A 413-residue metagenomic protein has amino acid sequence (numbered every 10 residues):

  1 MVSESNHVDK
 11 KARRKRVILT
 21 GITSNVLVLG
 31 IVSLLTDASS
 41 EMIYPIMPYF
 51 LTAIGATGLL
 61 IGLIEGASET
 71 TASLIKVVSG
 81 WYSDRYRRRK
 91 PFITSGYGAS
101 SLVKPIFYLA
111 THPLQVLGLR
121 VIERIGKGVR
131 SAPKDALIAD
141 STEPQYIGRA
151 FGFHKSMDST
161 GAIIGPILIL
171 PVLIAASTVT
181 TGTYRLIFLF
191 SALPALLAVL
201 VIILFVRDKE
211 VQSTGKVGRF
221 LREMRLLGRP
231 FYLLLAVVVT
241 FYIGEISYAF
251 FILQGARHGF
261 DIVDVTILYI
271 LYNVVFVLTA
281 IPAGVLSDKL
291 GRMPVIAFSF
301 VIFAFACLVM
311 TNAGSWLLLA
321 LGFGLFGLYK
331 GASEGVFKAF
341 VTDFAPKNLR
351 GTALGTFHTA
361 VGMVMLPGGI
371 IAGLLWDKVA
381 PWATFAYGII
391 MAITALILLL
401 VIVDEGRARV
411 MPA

Functional and structural regions predicted by a protein language model:
V2-T23, R207-V237: Juxtamembrane intracellular "pre-TM" segments in multi-pass secondary transporters
R13-A72, F231-L268: Helix-loop boundary and gating motifs at the non-cytosolic
Y49-A53, I164-T183, P367-A383: Transmembrane alpha-helix termini and helix-breaking/packing motifs in multi-pass membrane transporters
I75-R87, L173, T279-G291, W376-D377: Helix-to-loop junctions at the C-terminal end of transmembrane segments in multipass secondary transporters
P91-P105, A192, P294-V309, I389: Structural signature of the two symmetry-related core transmembrane helices
L119-T160: Cytoplasmic helix-loop-helix junction between adjacent transmembrane helices in 12-TM secondary transporters
G152-I169, H358-G368: Glycine-rich segments within core transmembrane alpha-helices of 12-TM secondary carriers
A192-Q212, A395-V403: C-terminal membrane-cytosol helix-exit motif in multi-pass small-molecule transporters
